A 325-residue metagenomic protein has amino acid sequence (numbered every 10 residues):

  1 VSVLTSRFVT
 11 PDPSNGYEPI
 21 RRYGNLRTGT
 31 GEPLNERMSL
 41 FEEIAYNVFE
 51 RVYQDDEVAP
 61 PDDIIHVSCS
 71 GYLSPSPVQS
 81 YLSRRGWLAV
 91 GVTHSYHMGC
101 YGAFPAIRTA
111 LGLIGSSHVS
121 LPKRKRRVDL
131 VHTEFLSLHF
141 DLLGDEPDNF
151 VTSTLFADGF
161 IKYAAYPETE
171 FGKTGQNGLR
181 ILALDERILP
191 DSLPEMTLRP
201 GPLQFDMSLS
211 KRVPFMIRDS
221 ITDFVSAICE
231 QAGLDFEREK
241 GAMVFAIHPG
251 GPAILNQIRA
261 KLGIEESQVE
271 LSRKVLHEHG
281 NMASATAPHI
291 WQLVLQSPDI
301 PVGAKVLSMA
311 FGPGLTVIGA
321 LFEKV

Functional and structural regions predicted by a protein language model:
V1, F41-D56, T109, F160 (+2 more regions): Short, well-ordered amphipathic alpha-helical segments that serve as non-catalytic structural scaffolds within diverse
V1-M38, L142-D219, D223-A227, F311 (+1 more regions): Condensing-enzyme catalytic core mediating Claisen C-C bond formation in acyl metabolism
S2-R85, H97, D235-L255: Conserved beta-ketoacyl condensing-enzyme motif
V3-S6, P60, G102-L184, P288-V325: Conserved beta-strand-centric core segments of catalytic alpha/beta enzyme folds
C69-S70, L88, H94-H118, R218 (+1 more regions): Claisen-condensing/thiolase-fold acyl-transfer catalytic domains that form or cleave C-C bonds in fatty acid
L73-Q79, L130-V151, D185-P200, P252-A260 (+2 more regions): Active-site-adjacent elements of ketosynthase-type condensing enzymes
P77-V90, H97, L121, K125 (+2 more regions): Intrinsically disordered, low-complexity linker/loop segments enriched in Gly/Pro and charged/polar residues
T197-Q204, S208, V225-V244, P249 (+1 more regions): Membrane-interfacial loop- and helix-cap regions that link adjacent transmembrane helices in polytopic membrane proteins
